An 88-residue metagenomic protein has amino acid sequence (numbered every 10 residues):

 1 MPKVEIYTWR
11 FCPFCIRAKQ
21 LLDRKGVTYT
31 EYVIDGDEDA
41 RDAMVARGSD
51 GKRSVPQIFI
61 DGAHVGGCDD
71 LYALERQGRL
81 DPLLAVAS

Functional and structural regions predicted by a protein language model:
M1-E31: Local sequence-structure signature of Cys/Sec-based thiol-disulfide redox active-site neighborhoods
M1-K3, A85-S88: Compositionally biased, disordered extreme N-termini, encompassing classical targeting presequences
T28-R41: Thiol-based oxidoreductase modules, predominantly thioredoxin-like and allied folds used for disulfide exchange
R41-D42, Q77: Short Asp/Glu-rich motifs
A43-G48: Short amphipathic alpha-helix with an adjacent loop that forms part of the alpha/beta core around
S49-F59, C68-D69: Structural micro-motif
I60-A87: Non-catalytic, surface beta->alpha helical segment in thiol-disulfide oxidoreductase systems
